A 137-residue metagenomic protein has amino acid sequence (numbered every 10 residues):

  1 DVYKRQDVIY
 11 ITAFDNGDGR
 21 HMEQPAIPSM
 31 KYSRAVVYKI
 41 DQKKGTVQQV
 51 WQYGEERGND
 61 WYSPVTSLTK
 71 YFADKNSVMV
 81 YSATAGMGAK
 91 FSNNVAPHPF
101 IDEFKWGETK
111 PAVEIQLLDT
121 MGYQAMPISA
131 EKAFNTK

Functional and structural regions predicted by a protein language model:
D1-K137: Histidine-/acidic-rich catalytic cores in large beta-rich domains
